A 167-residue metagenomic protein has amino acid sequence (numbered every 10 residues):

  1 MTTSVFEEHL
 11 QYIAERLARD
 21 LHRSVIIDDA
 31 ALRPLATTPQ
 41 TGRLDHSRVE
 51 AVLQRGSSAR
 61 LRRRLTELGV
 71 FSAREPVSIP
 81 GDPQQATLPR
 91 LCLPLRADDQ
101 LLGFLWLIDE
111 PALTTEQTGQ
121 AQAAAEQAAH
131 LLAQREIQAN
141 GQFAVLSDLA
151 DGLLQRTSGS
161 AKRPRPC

Functional and structural regions predicted by a protein language model:
M1-C167: Hydrophobic, helix-rich cores of sensory/ligand-binding and other regulatory modules that couple small-molecule
